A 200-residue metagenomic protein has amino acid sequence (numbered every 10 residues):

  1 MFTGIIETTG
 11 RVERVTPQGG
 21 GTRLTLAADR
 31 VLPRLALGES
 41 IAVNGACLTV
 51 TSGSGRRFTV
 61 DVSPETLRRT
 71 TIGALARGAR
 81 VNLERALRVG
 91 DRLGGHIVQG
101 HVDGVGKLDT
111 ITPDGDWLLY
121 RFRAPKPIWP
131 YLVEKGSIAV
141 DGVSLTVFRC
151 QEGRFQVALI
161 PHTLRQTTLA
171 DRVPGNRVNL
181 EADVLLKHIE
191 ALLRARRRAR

Functional and structural regions predicted by a protein language model:
M1-R200: Conserved loop->alpha-helix
